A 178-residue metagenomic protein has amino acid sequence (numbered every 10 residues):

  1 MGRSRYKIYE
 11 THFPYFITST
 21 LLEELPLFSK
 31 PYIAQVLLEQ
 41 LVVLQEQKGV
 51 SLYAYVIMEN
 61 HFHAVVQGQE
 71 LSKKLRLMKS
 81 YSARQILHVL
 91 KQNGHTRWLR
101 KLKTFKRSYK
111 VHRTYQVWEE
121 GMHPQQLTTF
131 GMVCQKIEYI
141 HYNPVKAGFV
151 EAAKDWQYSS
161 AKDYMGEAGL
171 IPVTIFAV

Functional and structural regions predicted by a protein language model:
M1-V178: Short catalytic/metal-binding and nucleic-acid-binding patches
